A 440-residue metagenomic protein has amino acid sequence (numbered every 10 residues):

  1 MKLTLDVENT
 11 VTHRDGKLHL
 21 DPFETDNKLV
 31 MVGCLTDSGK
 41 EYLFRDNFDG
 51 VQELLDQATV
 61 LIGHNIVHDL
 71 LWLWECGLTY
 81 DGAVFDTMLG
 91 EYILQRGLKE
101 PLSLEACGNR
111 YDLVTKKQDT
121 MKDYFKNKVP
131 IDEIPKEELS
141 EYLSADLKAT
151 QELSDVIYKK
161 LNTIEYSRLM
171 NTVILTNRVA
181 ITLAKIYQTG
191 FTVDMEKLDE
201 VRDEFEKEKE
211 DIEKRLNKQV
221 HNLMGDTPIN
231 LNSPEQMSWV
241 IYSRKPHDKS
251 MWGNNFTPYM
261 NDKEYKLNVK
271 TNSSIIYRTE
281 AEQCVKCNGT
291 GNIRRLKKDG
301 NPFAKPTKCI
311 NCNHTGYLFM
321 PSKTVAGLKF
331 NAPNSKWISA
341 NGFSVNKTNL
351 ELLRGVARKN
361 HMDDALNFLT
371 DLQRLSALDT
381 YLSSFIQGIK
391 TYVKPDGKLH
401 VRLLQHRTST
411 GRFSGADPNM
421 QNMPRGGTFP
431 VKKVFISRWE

Functional and structural regions predicted by a protein language model:
M1-E8, H13-D15, N27, M31 (+4 more regions): Conserved "right-hand" nucleotidyltransferase catalytic core of DNA-directed polymerases
K17-T25: Glycine- and acidic-residue-enriched helix-capping/strand-helix junction motifs
P22, D49-E53, K432-F435: Short, flexible, glycine/charge-rich loop motifs used to bind or transfer phosphoryl groups or to couple energy/partner
T25-D46, Q52-N162, L175: Active-site-proximal helix-loop-helix substrate-binding element of RNase H-like nuclease domains
D46-N47, N419: Residue-level structural signal for beta-strand termini and adjacent loop
